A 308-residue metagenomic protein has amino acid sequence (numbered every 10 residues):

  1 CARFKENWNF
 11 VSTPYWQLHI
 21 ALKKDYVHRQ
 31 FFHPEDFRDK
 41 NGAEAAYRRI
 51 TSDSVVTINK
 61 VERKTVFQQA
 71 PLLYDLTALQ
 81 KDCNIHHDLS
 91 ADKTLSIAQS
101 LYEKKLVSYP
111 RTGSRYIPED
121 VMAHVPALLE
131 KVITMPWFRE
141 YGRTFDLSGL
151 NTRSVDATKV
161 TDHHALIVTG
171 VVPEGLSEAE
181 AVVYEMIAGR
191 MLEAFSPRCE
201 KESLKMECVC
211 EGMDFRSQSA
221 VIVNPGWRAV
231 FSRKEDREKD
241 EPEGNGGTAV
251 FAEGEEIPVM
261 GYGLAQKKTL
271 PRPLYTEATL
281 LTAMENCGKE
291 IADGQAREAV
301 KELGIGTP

Functional and structural regions predicted by a protein language model:
C1-R63, V160-P225: Phosphate-backbone binding and catalysis cores of DNA-processing enzymes
R3, R49, D82-H86, I97-S100 (+6 more regions): Generic, well-ordered alpha-helical scaffold segments in large soluble proteins
N7-V11, K64, P71, Q99 (+4 more regions): Replace "in large, NTP-powered and nucleic-acid-processing enzymes" with "in large, NTP-powered factors and other
P14-K24, S100, P118-M122, G142-R153 (+2 more regions): A glycine-rich phosphate-binding loop feature that marks nucleotide/adenosyl-phosphate handling sites
L18, F32, R38-N41, I97 (+3 more regions): Extended, highly charged linker/hinge segments and catalytic-adjacent loops that couple domains and form adaptable
I58-E62, Q69-C83, S108-T112, P271-N286 (+1 more regions): Short acidic, hydrophobic short linear motifs in intrinsically disordered regions
T65-L73, H87, A91, R115-E119 (+3 more regions): Conserved phosphate/pyrophosphate-binding and hydrolysis machinery centered on Walker-type P-loop NTPases, extending
D88-E103, D293, E302-P308: Short amphipathic alpha-helical interaction segments
